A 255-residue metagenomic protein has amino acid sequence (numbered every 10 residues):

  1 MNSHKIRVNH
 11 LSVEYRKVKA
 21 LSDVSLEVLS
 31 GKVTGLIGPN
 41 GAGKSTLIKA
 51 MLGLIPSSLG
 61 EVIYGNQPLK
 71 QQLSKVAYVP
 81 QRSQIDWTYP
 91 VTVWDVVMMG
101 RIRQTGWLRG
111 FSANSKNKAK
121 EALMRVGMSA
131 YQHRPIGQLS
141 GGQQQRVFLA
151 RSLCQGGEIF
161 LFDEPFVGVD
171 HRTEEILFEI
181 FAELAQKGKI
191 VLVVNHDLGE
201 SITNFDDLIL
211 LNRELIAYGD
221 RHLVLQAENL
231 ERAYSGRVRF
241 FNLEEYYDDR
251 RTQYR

Functional and structural regions predicted by a protein language model:
I37-P39: The feature captures the beta-strand-to-loop junction immediately N-terminal to the Walker
S57-S74: Conserved ABC transporter NBD signature motif
A113-Y131: Conserved ABC ATPase "signature" region
P135-L139, Q143: Conserved ABC ATPase signature
F160-E164: Catalytic Walker B motif of ABC-type/P-loop ATPase nucleotide-binding domains
N195-H196: H-loop/switch region of ABC-family ATPase nucleotide-binding domains
L223-R255: ABC ATPase nucleotide-binding domains
